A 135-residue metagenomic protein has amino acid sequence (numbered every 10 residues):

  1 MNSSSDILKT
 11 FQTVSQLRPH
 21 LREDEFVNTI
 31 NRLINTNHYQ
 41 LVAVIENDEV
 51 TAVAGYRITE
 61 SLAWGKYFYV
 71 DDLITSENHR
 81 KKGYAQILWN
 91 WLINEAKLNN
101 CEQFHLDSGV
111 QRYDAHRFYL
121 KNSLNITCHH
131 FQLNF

Functional and structural regions predicted by a protein language model:
M1-G65, N134: Acetyl-CoA-dependent GNAT
A43, Y69, I74, H105 (+1 more regions): Conserved beta-strand segments that form the floor/walls of ligand-binding pockets within enzyme and binding domains
I58-S61, N78, Q111-Y113: Short coil/turn motifs at secondary-structure junctions
E60-V70, R80, I126-T127: A conserved beta-turn-beta hairpin within the catalytic core of GNAT-like acetyltransferases that forms part
T75, K81-N94, K121: Conserved acetyl-CoA-binding loop-helix of GNAT-fold acetyltransferases
Q86, L98, V110-H129, L133: Conserved active-site alpha-helix within GNAT-family acetyltransferase domains
W89, A96-S108: Conserved GNAT acetyl-CoA-binding A-motif
